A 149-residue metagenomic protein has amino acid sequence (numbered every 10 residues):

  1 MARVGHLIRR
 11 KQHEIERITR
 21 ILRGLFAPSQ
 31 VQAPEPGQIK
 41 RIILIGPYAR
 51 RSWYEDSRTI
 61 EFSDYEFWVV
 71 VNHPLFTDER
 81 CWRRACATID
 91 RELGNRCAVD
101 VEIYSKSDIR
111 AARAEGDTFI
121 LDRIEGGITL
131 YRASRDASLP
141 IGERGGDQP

Functional and structural regions predicted by a protein language model:
M1-I43, P47-F62, V71-P149: Catalytic core of pol beta-like nucleotidyltransferases
F67: Conserved RNP beta-strands of RNA recognition motif
